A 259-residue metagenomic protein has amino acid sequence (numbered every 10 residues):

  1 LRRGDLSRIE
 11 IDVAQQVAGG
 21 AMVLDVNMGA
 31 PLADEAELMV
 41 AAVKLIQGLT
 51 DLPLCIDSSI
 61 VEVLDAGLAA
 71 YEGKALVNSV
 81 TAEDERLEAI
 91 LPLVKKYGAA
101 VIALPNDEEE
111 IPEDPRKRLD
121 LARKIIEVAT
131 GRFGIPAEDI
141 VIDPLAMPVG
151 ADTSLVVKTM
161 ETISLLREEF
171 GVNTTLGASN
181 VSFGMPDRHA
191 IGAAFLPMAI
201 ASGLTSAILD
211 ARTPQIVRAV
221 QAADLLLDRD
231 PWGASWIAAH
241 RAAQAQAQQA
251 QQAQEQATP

Functional and structural regions predicted by a protein language model:
L1-I11, N78-A82, E110-R116, V181-H189 (+1 more regions): Active-site mouth loops of central-metabolism enzymes
D5-Q16, R86, I191-L196: Short, acidic/polar
Q16, D57, G67, I142 (+1 more regions): Conserved, mostly hydrophobic/aromatic
V17-L52, A146-V156: Glycine-rich, proline-tolerant flexible connector loops at the mouths of alpha/beta enzymes
D25-P31, L52-I60, A75-D84, A137 (+1 more regions): Catalytic beta/alpha-barrel core
D34-E72, E127, M160-T174: Alpha-helix-loop-beta-strand connector modules within alpha/beta enzyme cores
E88-A89, K96-Q249: Catalytic alpha/beta core domains of metabolic enzymes, predominantly
